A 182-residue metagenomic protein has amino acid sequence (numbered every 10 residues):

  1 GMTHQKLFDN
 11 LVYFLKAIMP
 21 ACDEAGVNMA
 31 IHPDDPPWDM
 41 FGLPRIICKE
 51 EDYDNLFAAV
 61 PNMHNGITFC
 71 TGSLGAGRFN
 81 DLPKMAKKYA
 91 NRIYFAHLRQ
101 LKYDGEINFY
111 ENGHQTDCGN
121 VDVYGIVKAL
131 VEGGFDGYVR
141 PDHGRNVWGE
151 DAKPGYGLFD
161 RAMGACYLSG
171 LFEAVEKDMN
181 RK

Functional and structural regions predicted by a protein language model:
G1-V12: Active-site-proximal, glycine-rich beta->alpha crossover segments in alpha/beta enzymes that shape flexible
V12-E24, N28, W38-K182: Histidine-acidic metal/acid-base catalytic patches
D35: Helix-loop segments that flank and shape redox-cofactor active sites
